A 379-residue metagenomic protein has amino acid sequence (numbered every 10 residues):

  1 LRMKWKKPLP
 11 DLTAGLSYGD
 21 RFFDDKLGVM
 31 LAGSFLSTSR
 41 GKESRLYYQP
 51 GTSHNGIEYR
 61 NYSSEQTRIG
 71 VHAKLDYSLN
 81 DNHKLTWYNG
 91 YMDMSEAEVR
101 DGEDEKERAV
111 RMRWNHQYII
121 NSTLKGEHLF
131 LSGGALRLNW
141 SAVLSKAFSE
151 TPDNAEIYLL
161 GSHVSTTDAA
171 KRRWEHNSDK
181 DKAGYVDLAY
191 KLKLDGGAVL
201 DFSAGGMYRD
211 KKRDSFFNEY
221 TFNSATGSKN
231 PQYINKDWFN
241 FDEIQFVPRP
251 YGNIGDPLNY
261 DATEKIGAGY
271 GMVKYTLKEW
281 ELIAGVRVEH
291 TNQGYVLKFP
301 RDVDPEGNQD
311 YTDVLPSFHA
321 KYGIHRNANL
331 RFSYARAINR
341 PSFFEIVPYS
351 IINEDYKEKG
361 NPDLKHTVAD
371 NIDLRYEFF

Functional and structural regions predicted by a protein language model:
M3-D101, Q117-S122, F318: Transmembrane beta-barrel wall of Gram-negative outer-membrane proteins
L12-L16, T67-A73, Y118-L124, K180-L188 (+4 more regions): Hydrophobic, lipid-facing positions within transmembrane beta-strands of outer-membrane proteins
F23-D25, S78-N82, L131-G133, K193-G197 (+4 more regions): Outer-membrane beta-barrel channels and translocator barrels
L27-L31, L85-W87, L136-A142, L200-G206 (+3 more regions): Transmembrane beta-strands of outer-membrane beta-barrel proteins
F35-S39, Y91-S95, F130, L144-E150 (+9 more regions): Transmembrane beta-strands of outer-membrane beta-barrel pores
K42-Y48, M92, E98-E105, T151-L159 (+4 more regions): Outer-membrane beta-barrel translocator domains and adjoining extracellular loop/strand segments of Gram-negative
E58, S63, K171, E175 (+3 more regions): Signature of Gram-negative outer-membrane beta-barrel scaffolds
E107-K125, I254-G267, I338-F379: Outer-membrane beta-barrel signature, preferentially recognizing the C-terminal barrel domain of Gram-negative
